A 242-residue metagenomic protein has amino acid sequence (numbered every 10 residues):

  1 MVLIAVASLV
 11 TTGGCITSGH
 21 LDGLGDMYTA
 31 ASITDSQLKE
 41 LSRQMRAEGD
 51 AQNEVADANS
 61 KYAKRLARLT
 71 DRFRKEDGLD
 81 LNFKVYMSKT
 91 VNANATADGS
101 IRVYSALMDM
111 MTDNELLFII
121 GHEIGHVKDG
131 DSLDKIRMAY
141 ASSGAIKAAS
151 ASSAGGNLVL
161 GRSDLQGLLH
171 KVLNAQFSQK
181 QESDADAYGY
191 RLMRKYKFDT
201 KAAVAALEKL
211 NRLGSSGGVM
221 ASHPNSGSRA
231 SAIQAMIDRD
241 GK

Functional and structural regions predicted by a protein language model:
M1-V2: Bacterial N-terminal signal peptides that target proteins for export
S8, G14-K242: A Zn2+-metalloprotease active-site environment signal
